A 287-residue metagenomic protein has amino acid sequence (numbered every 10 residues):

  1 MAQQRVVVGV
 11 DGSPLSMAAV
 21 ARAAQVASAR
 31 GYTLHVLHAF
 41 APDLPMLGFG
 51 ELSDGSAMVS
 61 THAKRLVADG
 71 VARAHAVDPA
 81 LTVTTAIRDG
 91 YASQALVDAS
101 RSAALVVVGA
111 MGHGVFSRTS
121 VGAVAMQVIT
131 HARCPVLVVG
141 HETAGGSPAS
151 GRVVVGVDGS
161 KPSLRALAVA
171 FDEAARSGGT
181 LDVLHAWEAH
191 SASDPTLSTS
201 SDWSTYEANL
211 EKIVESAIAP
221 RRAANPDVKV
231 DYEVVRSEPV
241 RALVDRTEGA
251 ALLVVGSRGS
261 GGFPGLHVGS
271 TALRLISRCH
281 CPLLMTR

Functional and structural regions predicted by a protein language model:
M1-A2, L15, R22, D54-G55 (+3 more regions): Structural beta-alpha unit
M1-Q4, L197-S201, T205, F263 (+2 more regions): Actinobacteria-biased recognition of intrinsically disordered, low-complexity terminal regions
M1-S53, G151-S200, R222-N225, K229-D231: Small/aliphatic-rich secondary-structure junction motif
H35-L37, T84-R88, L137, D182-L184 (+2 more regions): General small-molecule cofactor/ligand-binding pocket signal
D54-R65, S201-K212: A short acidic, glycine-rich active-site loop that binds or catalyzes chemistry on phosphate/adenosine moieties
V108-Q127, S150, L252-S277: Glycine-rich, Arg-bearing micro-motifs that act as flexible, cationic patches
G109-A110, V136-H141, M285-R287: Short beta-strand elements of ligand-binding domains
A125-A144: Short, structured interface segments
